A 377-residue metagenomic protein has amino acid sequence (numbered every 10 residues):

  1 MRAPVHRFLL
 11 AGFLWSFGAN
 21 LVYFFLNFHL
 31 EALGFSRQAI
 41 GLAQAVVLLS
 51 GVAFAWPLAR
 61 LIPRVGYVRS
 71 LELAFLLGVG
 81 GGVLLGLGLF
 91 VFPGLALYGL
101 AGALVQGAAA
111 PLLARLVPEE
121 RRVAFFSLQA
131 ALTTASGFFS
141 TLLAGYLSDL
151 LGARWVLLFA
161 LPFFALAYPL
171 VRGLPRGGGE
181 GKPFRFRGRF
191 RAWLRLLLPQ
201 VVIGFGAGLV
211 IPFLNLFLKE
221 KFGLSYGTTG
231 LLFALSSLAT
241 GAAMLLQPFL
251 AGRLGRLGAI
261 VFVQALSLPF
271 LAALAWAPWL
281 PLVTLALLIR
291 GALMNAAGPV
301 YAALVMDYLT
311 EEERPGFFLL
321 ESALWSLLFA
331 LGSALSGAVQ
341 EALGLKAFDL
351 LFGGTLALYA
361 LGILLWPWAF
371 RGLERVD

Functional and structural regions predicted by a protein language model:
M1-L49, L194-L232: Helix-loop boundary and gating motifs at the non-cytosolic
F13, G81, V91-V105, L282-A296: Hydrophobic core of transmembrane alpha-helices in multi-pass small-molecule transporters, especially MFS/SLC-type
R37-Q38, E119-Q129, Y226-G227, E311-E321: Loop-to-transmembrane helix entry/capping segments in MFS-fold secondary transporters and related SLC/MFSD carriers
A53-G66, S148, A243-G255, Q340-E341: Helix-to-loop junctions at the C-terminal end of transmembrane segments in multipass secondary transporters
R69-V83, L161, G258-A272, G353: Structural signature of the two symmetry-related core transmembrane helices
A96-T133: Cytoplasmic helix-loop-helix junction between adjacent transmembrane helices in 12-TM secondary transporters
D149-P162, A338-Y359: A membrane-interface helix-boundary motif in multi-pass transporters
F164-R176, G353-D377: Multi-pass alpha-helical transporter architecture, strongest for 12-TM Major Facilitator/SLC carriers used
